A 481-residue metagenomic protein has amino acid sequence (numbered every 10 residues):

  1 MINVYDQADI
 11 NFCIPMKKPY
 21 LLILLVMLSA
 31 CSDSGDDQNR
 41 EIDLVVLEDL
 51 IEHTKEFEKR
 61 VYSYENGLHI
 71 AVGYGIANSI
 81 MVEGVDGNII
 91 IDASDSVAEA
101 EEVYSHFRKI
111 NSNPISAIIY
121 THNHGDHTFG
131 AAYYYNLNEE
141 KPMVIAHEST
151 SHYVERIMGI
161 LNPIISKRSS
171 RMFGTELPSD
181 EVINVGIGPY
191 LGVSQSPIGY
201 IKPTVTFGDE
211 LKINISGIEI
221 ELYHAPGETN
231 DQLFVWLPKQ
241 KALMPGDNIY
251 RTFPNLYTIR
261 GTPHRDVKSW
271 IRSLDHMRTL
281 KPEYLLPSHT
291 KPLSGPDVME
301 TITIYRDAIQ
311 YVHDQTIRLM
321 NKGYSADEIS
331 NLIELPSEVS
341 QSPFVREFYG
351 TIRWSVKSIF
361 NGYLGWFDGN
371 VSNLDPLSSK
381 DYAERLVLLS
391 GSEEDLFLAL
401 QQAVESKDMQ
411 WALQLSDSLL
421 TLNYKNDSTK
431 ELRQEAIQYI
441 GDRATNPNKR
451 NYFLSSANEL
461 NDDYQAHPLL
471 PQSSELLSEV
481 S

Functional and structural regions predicted by a protein language model:
K17-I23: Sec-dependent signal peptide recognition, specifically the positively charged N-region followed immediately by
L28-A30: C-terminal motif of bacterial Sec signal peptides marking the signal peptidase cleavage site
G35-I51, N162-S169, T175-N184, G188 (+3 more regions): Accessory terminal helices/loops
E56, V61, D86-G87, A98-I145 (+1 more regions): Active-site metal-binding motif and surrounding structural segment of the metallo-beta-lactamase
E58-N111, F234-L237, K241-D247: Conserved beta-strand hairpin/beta-sheet module of binuclear metal-dependent hydrolase folds, prominently
S63, H152-H224, S269-K281: Metallo-beta-lactamase
G67, V82, D92, F107 (+9 more regions): Divalent metal-coordination and catalytic microenvironments
N88, D95-V97, I201, E210-N214 (+1 more regions): Metallo-beta-lactamase
